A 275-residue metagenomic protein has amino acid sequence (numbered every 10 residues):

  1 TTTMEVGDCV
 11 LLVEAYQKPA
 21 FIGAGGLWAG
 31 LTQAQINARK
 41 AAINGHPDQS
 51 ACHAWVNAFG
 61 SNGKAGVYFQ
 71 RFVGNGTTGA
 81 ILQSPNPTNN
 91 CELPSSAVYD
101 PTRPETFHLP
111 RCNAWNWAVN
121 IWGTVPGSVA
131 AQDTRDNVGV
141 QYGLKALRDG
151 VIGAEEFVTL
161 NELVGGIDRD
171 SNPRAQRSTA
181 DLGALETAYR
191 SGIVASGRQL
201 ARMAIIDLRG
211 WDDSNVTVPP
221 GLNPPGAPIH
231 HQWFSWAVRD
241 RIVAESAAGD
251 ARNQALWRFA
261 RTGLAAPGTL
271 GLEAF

Functional and structural regions predicted by a protein language model:
T1-F275: C-terminal His-loop and adjacent cap/lid subdomain of alpha/beta-hydrolase
